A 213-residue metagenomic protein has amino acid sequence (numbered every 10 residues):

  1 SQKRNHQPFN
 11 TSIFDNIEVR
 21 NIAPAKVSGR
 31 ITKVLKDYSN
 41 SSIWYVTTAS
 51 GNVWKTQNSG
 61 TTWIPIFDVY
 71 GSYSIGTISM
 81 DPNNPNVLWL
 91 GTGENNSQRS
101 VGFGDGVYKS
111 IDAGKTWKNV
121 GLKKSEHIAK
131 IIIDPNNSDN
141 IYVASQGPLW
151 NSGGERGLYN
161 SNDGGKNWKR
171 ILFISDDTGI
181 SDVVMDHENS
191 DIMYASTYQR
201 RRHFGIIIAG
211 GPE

Functional and structural regions predicted by a protein language model:
S1-E213: Beta-propeller blade termini and top-face loops
